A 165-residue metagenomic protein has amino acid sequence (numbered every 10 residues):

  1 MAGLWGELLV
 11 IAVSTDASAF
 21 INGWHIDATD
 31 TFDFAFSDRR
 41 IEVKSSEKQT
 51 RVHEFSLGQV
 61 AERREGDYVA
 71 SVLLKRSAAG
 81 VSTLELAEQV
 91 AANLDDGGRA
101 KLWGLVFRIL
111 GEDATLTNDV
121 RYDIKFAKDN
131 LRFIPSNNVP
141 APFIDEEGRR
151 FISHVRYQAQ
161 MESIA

Functional and structural regions predicted by a protein language model:
M1-D30, S45-A165: Nucleic-acid endonuclease domains
D33-I41: Active-site beta-strand-loop-beta-strand hairpin of nuclease catalytic cores that positions key catalytic residues
